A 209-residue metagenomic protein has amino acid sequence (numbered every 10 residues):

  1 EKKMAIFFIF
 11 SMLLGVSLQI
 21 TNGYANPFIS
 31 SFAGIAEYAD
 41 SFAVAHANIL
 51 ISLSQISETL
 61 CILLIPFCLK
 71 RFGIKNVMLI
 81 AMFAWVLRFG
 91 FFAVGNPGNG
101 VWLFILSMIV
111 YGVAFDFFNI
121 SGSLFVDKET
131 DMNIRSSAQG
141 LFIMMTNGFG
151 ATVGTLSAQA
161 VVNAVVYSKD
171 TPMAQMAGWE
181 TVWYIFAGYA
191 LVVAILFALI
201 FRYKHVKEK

Functional and structural regions predicted by a protein language model:
E1-T21, I109-V110: Pair of pore-lining "gating" transmembrane helices in MFS-fold secondary transporters
G23-A47: Short amphipathic helix-loop junctions that connect adjacent transmembrane helices in Major Facilitator Superfamily/SLC
V44-A45, T130-I143: Loop-to-transmembrane helix entry/capping segments in MFS-fold secondary transporters and related SLC/MFSD carriers
L60-I74, V162: Helix-to-loop junctions at the C-terminal end of transmembrane segments in multipass secondary transporters
F83-P97: C-terminal ends and interior cores of transmembrane alpha-helices in multi-pass membrane transporters/permeases
A93-S107: Helix-loop junctions at membrane interfaces in 12-TM secondary transporters
F117-D131: Intracellular juxtamembrane helix-capping segments at the cytosolic ends of symmetry-related transmembrane helices
A160-A190: A membrane-interface helix-boundary motif in multi-pass transporters
